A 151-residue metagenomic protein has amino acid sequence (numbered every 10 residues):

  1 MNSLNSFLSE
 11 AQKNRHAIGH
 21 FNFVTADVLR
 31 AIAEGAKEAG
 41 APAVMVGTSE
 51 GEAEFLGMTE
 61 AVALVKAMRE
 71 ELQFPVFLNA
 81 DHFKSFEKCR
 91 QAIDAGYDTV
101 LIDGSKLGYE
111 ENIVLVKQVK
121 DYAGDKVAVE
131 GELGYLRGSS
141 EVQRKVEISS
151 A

Functional and structural regions predicted by a protein language model:
M1-G19, K66: N-terminal amphipathic alpha-helix/helix-capping segment at the start of soluble metabolic enzymes
A17-N22, V44-T48, V76-D81, V100-I102 (+1 more regions): Hydrophobic faces of well-ordered beta-strands that scaffold small-molecule active sites in alpha/beta enzyme cores
H20-K37: N-terminal glycine-rich phosphate/pyrophosphate-binding loops that anchor nucleotide-derived ligands and cofactors
V24-A26, G47-G51, D81-S85, S105-L107 (+1 more regions): Active-site beta-loop-alpha junctions enriched in small/polar residues
D27-R30, E54-V62, H82-Q91, G104-A128: Active-site-adjacent beta->alpha loops and helix N-cap segments on the catalytic face of soluble alpha/beta enzymes
E38-I93: Active-site cofactor/substrate anionic-group-binding motifs, chiefly glycine- and Lys/Arg-rich phosphate-binding loops
G40-A41, D94-V100, D125: Glycine-enriched alpha-helix->loop->beta-strand junction motifs that scaffold or abut catalytic
V46, G51-L56, D98-L115, E141-A151: Glycine-rich tight-turn/loop motif centered on a GG-T
